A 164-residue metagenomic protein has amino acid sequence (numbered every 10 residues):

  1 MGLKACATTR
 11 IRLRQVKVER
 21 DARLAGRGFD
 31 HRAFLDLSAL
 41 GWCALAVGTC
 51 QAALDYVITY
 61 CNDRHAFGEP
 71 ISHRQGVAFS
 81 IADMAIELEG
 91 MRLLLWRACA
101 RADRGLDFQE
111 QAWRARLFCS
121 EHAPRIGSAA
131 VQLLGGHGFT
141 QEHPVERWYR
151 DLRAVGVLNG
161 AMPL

Functional and structural regions predicted by a protein language model:
M1-E89, V155: Glycine-rich beta->alpha junctions and the first turn(s) of the following alpha-helix
H31, A98, Y149-R153: Short alpha-helical scaffolding segments that buttress acidic/His motifs in well-ordered protein cores
L37-A44, G48, Q109, W113 (+2 more regions): Short, conserved micro-motifs enriched in small and acidic residues
G48, F79, E89, L93-W96 (+4 more regions): Feature representing long, continuous alpha-helical segments
I58, N62-E69, A85-F118, V131-G136: C-terminal helix-coil-helix/basic helical segment that borders enzyme active sites and/or dimer interfaces and provides
V77, F108-A115, R150-G156: Short beta-alpha connecting loops at secondary-structure transitions that line or flank enzyme active sites
H122-A130, L158-N159: Amphipathic alpha-helical coiled-coil segments
L134-L164: Glycine-rich phosphate/cofactor-binding loops in nucleotide/flavin-utilizing enzymes
